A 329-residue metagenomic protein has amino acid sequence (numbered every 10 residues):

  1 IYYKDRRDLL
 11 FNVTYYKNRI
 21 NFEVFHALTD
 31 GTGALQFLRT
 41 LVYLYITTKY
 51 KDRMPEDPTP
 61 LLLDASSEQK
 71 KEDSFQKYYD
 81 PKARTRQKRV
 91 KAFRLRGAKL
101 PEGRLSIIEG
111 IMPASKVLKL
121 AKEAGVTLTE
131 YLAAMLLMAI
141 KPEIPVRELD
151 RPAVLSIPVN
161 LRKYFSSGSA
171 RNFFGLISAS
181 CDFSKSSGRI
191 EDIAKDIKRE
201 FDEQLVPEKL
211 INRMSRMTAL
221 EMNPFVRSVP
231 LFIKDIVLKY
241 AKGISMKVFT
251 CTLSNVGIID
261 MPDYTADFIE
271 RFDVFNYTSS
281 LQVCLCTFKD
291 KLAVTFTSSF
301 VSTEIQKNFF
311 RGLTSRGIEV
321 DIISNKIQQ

Functional and structural regions predicted by a protein language model:
I1-F11, P142-Q329: Acyl-thioester-dependent acyl-group transfer interface
D5-I20, L95-R162: Gly/Ser/Thr-rich phosphate-binding loops and adjoining beta-strand/alpha-helix segments that form adenosine-phosphate
Y16-R19, L28, T32-Q36, T40-K119 (+1 more regions): Non-catalytic, low-complexity flexible loops and terminal extensions
E23-V24: Active-site acidic Asp-centered loop
A27-L28, K122, V126, S299: Short, charged/polar micro-motifs that form catalytic or ligand-binding hotspots
T29, V42-K49, K122, L136-P145 (+1 more regions): Hydrophobic/aromatic-lined pockets within catalytic cores
T32-Q36, T127, Y131, D192: Amphipathic alpha-helical recognition patches that constitute DNA-binding helices
